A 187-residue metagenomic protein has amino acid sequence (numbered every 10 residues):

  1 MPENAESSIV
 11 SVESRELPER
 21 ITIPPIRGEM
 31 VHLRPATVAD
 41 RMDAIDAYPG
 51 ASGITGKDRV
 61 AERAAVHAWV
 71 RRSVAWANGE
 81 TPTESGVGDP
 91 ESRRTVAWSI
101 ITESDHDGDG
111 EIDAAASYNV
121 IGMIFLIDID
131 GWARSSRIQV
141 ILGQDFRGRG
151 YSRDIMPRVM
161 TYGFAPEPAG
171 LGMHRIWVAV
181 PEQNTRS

Functional and structural regions predicted by a protein language model:
M1-D145, P166: GNAT-family acyltransferases
V38, R63, R153, E182-T185: Alpha-helix N-capping/helix-start residues
D130, R147-Y151, A179, Q183: Short, well-structured alpha-helical patches and their helix-loop capping segments that border functional surfaces
S135, A165-V180: Conserved GNAT acetyl-CoA-binding A-motif
G143-Q144, Y162, I176-S187: Conserved beta-strand-loop-alpha-helix junction that forms the acyl-donor binding cleft
G148-A165, T185-S187: Conserved acetyl-CoA-binding loop-helix of GNAT-fold acetyltransferases
